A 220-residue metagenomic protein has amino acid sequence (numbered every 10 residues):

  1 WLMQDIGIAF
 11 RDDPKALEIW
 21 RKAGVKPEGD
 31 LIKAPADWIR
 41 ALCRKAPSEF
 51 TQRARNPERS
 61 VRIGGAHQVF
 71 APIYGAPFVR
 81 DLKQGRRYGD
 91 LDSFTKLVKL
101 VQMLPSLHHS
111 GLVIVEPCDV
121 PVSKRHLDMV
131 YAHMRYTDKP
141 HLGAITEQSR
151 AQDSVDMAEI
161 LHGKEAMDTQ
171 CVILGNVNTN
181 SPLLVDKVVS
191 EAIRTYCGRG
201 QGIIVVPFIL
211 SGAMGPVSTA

Functional and structural regions predicted by a protein language model:
W1-S93: Acidic/polar, glycine-rich intrinsically disordered N-terminal extensions of enzymes
G85-A220: Helix-rich catalytic cores of soluble enzyme domains
